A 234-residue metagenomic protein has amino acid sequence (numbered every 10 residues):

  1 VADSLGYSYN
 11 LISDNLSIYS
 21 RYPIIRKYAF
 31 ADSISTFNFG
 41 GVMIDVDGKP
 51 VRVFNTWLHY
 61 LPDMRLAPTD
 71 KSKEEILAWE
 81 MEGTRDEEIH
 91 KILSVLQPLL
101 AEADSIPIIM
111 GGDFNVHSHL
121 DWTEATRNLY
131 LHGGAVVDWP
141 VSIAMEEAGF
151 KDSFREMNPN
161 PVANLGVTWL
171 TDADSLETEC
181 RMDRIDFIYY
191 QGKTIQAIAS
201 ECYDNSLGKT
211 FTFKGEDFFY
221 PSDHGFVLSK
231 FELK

Functional and structural regions predicted by a protein language model:
V1, N15, R85-V95, V137-V141: Stable alpha-helical elements in mature extracytoplasmic
V1-A67, C202: Structured beta-strand-rich core segments of catalytic domains in phosphoester-bond hydrolases
A2-G6, R21-I24, Q97-A101, E146-F150: Sec-exported extracytoplasmic/periplasmic mature domains
D45, R52, M81-F114: His/acidic metal-ligating clusters that form di-metal
V46-S72, G111-L120, F150, F154: A structural motif
D63-G83, A125: A solvent-exposed, charged loop/short amphipathic helix patch at secondary-structure junctions
I76-D86, Y130-V136: A short acidic, glycine-rich active-site loop that binds or catalyzes chemistry on phosphate/adenosine moieties
P98-I108, V116-K234: Metal-dependent phosphoester-hydrolase catalytic domains
